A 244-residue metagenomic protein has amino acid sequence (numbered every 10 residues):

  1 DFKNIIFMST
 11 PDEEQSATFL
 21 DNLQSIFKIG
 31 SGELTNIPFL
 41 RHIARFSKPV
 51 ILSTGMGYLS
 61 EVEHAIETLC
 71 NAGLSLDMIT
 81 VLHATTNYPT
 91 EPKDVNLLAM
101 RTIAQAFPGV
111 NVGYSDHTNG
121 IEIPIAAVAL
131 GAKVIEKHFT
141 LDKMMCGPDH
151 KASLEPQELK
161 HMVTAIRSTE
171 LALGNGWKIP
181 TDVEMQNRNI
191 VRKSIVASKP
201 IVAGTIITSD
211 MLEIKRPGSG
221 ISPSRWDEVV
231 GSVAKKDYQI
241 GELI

Functional and structural regions predicted by a protein language model:
D1-I244: Catalytic cores and adjacent flexible loops of soluble metabolic enzymes that perform enolate/carbanion chemistry on
